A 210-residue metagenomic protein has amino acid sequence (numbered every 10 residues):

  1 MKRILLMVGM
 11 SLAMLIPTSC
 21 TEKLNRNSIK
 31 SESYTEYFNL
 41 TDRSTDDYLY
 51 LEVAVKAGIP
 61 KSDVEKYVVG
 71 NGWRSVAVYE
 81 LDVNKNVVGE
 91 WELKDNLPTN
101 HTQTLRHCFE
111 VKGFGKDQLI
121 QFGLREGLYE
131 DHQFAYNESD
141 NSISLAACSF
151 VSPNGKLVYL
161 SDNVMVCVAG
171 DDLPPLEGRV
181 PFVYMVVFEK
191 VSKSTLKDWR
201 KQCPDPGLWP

Functional and structural regions predicted by a protein language model:
M1-I4: Positively charged n-region of N-terminal signal peptides that target proteins for export
V8-L15: Bacterial N-terminal signal peptides
I16-S62, W199-P210: Bacterial Sec-dependent N-terminal signal peptides
W73-R74: Short beta-strand edge/turn micro-motifs at domain boundaries
Y79-N84, T99-P174: Contiguous, well-ordered beta-strand patches that form the walls/edges of small beta-barrel/beta-sandwich domains
G89-L97, D205-W209: Surface-exposed intrinsically disordered loops and tails
G155-P210: Extracytosolic secretory-pathway proteins
